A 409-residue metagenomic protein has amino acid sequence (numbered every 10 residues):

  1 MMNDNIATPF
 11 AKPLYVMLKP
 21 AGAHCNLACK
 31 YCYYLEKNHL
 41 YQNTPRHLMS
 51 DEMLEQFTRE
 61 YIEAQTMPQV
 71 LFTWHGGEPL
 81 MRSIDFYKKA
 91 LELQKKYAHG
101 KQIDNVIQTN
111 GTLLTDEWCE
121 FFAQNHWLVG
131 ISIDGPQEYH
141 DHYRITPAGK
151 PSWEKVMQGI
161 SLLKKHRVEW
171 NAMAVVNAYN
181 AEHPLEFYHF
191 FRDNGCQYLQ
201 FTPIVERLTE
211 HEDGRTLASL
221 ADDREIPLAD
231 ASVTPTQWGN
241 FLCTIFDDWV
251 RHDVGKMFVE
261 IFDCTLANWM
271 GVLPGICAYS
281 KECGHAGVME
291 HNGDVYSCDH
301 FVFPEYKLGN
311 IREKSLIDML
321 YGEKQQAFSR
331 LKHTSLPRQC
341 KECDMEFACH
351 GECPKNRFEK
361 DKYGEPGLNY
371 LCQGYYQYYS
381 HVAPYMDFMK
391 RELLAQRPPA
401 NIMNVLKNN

Functional and structural regions predicted by a protein language model:
M2-E120, Q124-N125: Conserved alpha-helical substructure of the radical SAM core
C25, C29-C32, C277, C283 (+5 more regions): Disulfide-bonded cysteines in secreted/extracellular proteins and peptides
K30-Y34, D134, D213-L220: Short, flexible, mixed-charge acidic loops at enzyme active sites
F57-R59, E63, M81-Q200, R207-T209 (+1 more regions): Conserved AdoMet/S-adenosylmethionine-binding subsite of the radical SAM
T146-E154, S161, K165-A278, E282 (+3 more regions): Radical SAM enzyme [4Fe-4S]-AdoMet core and its adjacent flexible, acidic and glycine-rich loops/tails across
H291: A cytosolic small-molecule/anion-sensing beta-strand core signal
V302-N409: Flexible mid-to-C-terminal extensions adjoining Fe-S/redox cofactors in radical SAM and related proteins
